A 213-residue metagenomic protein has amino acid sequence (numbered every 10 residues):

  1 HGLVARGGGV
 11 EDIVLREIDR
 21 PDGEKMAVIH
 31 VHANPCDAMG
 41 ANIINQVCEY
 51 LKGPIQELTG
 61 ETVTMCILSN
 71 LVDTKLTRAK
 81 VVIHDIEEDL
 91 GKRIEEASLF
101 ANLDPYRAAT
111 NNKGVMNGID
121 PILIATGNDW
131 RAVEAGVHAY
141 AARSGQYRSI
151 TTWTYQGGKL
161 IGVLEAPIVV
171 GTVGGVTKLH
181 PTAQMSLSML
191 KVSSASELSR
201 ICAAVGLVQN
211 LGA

Functional and structural regions predicted by a protein language model:
H1-I29, N34, A38-V47, K52-T62 (+6 more regions): Metallocofactor- and cofactor-centric catalytic cores in central/energy metabolism, strongly enriched
D37-T182: Glycine-rich anion/phosphate-binding loop at the beta-strand->alpha-helix junction
L160-I161, A166-A213: Catalytic-core signal marking the mid-to-C-terminal active-site face
